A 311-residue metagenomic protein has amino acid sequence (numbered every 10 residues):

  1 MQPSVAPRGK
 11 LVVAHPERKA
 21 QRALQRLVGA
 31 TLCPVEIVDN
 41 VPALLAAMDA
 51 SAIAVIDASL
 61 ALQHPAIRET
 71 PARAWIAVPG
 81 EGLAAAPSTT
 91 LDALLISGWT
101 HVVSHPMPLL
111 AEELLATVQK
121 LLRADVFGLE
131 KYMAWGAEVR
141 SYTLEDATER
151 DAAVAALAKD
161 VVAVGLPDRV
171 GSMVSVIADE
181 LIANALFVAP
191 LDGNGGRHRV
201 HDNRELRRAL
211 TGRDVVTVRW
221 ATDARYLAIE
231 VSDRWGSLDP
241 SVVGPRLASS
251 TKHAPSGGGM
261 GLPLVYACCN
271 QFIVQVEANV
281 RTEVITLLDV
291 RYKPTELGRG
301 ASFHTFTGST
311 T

Functional and structural regions predicted by a protein language model:
P7-G29, E36, A54-V55: Conserved acidic segment of CheY-like receiver
V13-R18, D39-V41, V55-L60, V78-L83 (+1 more regions): Structural motif
I37-I53: Acidic, metal-coordinating helix/loop segments flanking the phosphotransfer/catalytic sites of two-component signaling
S51-A54, T100, N270: Conserved acidic residues
L60-R73: Short amphipathic alpha-helix used as the core "switch/output" element in two-component signaling
L62, G82-V103: Alpha4 helix (beta4-alpha4-beta5 surface) of REC/receiver domains from two-component response regulators
L83-L91, L109-D179, F187-D202, P240 (+1 more regions): Bergerat-fold GHKL ATPase/HATPase_c domain
K131-E138, L186-T311: Conserved beta-strand-loop-beta-strand hairpin that lines the nucleotide-binding pocket of ATP/GTP-utilizing enzymes
